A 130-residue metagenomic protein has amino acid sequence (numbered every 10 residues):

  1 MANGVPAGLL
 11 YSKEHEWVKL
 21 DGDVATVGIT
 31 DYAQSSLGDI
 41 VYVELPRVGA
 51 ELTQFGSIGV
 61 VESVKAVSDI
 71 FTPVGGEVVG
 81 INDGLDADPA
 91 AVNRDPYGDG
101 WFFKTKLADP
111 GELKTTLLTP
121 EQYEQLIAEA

Functional and structural regions predicted by a protein language model:
M1-S57, R94-L107, E112-A130: Acidic, low-complexity mobile loops and tails
N3-P6, I70, V74: Short, glycine/small-residue-enriched coil/turn segments at secondary-structure junctions
V18-L20, V64, I81-G84: Residue-level recognition of beta-strand microenvironments
Q34-S35, V48, G75-V78, G84-L85: Short, charged/polar surface micro-motifs in flexible loops or helix N-caps
S63-A66, V74: Periplasm/extracytoplasmic soluble domains of Gram-negative envelope assemblies and related organellar analogs
V79-F103: Aromatic- and Lys/Arg-enriched surface recognition patch
